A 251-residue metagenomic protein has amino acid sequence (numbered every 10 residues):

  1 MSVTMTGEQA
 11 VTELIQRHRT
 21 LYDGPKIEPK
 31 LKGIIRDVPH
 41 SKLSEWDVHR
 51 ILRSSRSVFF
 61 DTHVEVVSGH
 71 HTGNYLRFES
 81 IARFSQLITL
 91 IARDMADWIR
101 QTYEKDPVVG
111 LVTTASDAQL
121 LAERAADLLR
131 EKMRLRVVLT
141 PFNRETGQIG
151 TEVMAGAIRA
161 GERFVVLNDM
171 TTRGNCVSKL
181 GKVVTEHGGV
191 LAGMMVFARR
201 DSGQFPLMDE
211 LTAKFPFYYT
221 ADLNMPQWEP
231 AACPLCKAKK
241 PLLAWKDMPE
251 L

Functional and structural regions predicted by a protein language model:
S2-K105, M248-L251: Active-site-facing substrate-recognition patch
V3-E8, E13, F142-W228: PRPP/pyrophosphate-binding module of the type I phosphoribosyltransferase fold
V67, V108, T172: Short glycine/serine/threonine-biased micro-segments
I81-A157: Conserved PRPP/pyrophosphate-binding segment of the phosphoribosyltransferase/PRPP-pathway fold
A122-E123, Q204-P206, W245: Short glycine-/acidic-enriched loop or helix-start segments at secondary-structure transitions that form or flank
L223-E250: Cys/His-rich short segments
